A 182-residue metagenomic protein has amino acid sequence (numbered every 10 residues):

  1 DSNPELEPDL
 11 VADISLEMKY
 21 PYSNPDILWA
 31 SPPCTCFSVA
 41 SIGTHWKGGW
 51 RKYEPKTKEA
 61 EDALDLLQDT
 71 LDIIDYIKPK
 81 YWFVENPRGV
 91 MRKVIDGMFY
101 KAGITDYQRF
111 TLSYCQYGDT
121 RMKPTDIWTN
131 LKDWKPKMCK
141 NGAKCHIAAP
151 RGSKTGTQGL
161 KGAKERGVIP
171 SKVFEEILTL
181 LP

Functional and structural regions predicted by a protein language model:
D1-P182: Conserved active-site and SAM-binding loop architecture of S-adenosyl-L-methionine-dependent nucleic-acid
